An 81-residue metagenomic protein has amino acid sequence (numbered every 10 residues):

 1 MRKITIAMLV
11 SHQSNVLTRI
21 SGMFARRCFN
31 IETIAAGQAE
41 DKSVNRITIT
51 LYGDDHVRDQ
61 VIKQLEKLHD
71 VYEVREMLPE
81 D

Functional and structural regions predicted by a protein language model:
M1-D81: A conserved regulatory-domain signal marking ACT and ACT-like small-molecule sensing domains and adjacent regulatory
